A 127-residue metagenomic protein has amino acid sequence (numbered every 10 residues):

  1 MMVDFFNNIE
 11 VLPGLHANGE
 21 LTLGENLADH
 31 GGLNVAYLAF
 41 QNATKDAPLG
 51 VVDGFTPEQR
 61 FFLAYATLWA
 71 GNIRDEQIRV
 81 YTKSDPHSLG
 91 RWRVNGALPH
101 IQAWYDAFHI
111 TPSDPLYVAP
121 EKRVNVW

Functional and structural regions predicted by a protein language model:
M1-W127: Zinc-dependent metallohydrolase catalytic domains
